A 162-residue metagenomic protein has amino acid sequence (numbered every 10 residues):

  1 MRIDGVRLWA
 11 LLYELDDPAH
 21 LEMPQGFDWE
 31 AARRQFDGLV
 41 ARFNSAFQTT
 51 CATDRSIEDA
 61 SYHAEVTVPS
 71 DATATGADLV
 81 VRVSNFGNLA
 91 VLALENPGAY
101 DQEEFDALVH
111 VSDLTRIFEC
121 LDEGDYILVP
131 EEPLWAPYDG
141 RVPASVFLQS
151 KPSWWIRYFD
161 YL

Functional and structural regions predicted by a protein language model:
M1, T75-D78, L92, I127 (+1 more regions): Alpha-helical protein-protein interaction elements
M1-R34, W154-L162: Short, extreme N-terminal segment that most often corresponds to the first beta-strand
I3-R7, A31, Q35, E58 (+2 more regions): Non-membrane alpha-helical secondary structure
W9-Y13, D37-V40, L114-D122: Generic detector of well-ordered alpha-helical segments enriched in charged/polar residues, highlighting helical
H20-D37, N44-Y62, E119-D139: Short glycine-rich, low-complexity/disordered patches
F36-A90: Amphipathic, interaction-prone secondary-structure segments
L92-N96, Y100: Type-3 copper protein
Q102-L162: Acidic, proline/glycine-rich low-complexity IDRs
